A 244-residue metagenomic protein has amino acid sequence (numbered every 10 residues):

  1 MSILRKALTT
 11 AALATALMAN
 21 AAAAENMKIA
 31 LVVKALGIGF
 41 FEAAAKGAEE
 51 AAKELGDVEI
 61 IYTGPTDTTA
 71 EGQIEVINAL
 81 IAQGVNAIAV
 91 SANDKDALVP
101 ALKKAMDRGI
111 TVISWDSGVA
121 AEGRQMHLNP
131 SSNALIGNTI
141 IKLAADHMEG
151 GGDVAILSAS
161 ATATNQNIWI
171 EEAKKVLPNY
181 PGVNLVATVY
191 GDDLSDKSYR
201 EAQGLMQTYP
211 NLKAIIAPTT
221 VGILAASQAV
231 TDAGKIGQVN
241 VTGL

Functional and structural regions predicted by a protein language model:
I3-R5, L17, A23-L244: A residue-level marker of the well-folded mature domains of exported/periplasmic proteins
L8-M18: Hydrophobic helical h-region of N-terminal Sec-dependent signal peptides in bacterial secretory/periplasmic proteins
